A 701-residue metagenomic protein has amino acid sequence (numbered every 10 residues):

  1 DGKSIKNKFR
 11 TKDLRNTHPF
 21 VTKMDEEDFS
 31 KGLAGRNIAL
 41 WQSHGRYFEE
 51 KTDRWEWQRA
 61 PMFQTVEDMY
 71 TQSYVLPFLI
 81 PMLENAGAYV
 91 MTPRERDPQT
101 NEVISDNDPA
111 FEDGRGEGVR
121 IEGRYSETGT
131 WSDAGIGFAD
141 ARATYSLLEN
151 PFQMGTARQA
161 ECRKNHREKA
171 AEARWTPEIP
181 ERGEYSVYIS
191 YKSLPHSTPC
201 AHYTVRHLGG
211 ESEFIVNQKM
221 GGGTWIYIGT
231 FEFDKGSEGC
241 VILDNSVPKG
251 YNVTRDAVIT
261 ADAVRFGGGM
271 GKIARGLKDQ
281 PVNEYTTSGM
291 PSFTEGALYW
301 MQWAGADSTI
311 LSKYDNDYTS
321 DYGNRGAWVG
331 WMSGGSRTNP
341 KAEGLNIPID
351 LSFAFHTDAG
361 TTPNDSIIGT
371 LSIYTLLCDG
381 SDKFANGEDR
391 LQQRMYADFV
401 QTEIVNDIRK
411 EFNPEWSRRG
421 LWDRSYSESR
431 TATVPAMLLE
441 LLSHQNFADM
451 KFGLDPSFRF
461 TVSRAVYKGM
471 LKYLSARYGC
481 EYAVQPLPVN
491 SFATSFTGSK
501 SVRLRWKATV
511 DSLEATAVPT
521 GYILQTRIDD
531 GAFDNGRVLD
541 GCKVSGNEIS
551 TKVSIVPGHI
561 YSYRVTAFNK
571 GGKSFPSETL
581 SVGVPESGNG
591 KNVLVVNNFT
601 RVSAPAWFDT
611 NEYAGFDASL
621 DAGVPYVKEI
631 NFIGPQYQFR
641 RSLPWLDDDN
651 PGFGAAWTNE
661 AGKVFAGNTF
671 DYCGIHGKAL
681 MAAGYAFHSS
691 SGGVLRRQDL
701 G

Functional and structural regions predicted by a protein language model:
F63, F78-A86, R94, T579-L700: Aromatic-Pro/Gly-enriched surface loop or interdomain linker that acts as a lid/target-recognition segment
L148, R163, K249-N252, A263-G271 (+3 more regions): Active-site-adjacent mobile loop/cap segments within catalytic or ligand-binding domains
A160-E161, A171-P195: A short beta-strand element within beta-rich, extracytoplasmic domains of secreted/secretory-pathway proteins
L208-S237: Extracellular carbohydrate recognition and processing domains and analogous Trp-centered ligand-binding platforms
I242-A257: Short beta-strand-plus-loop segments that form exposed binding edges in beta-rich domains
G276-P281, T294-Q392, W422-Q445: Active-site microenvironments of hydrolase-like enzyme catalytic domains
Y473-T516, P557, G571-K591: Pro/Thr/Ser/Gly-rich low-complexity, intrinsically disordered linker/stalk tracts
K552-G572: Beta-strand-rich modules
